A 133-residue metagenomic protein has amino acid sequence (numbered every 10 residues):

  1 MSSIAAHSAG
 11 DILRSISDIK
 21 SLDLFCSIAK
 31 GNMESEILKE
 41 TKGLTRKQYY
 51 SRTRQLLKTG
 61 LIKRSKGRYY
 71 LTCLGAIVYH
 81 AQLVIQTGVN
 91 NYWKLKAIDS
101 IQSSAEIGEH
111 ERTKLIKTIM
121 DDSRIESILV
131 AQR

Functional and structural regions predicted by a protein language model:
M1-D23: Short alpha-helical segments that sit at the start of domains
I19, K30-E34: Short capping segments at the starts of secondary-structure elements
L22-C26, I77: Pre-recognition alpha-helix immediately N-terminal to the DNA-recognition helix within helix-turn-helix or winged-helix
E36-T41: A short acidic, leucine-rich amphipathic alpha-helix
K42-K58: Short amphipathic alpha-helical interaction segments
L57-R68: A short, conserved structural fragment
C73-S103: Conserved segment of winged-helix/HTH DNA-binding domains
K96-R133: Exposed, interaction-prone assembly regions rather than primary DNA-binding/catalytic cores
